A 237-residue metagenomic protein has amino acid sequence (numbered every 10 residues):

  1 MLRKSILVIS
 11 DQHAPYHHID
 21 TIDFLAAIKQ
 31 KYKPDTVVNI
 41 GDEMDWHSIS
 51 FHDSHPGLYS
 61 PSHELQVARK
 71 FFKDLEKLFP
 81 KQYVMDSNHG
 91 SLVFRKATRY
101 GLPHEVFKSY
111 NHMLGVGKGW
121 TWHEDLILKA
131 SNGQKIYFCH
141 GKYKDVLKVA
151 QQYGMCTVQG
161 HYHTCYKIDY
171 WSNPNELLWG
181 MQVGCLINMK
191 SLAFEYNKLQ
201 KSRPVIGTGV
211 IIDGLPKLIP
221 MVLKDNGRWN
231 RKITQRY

Functional and structural regions predicted by a protein language model:
M1-L7, I127-I136: Beta-strand-turn-beta hairpins that frame and shape the catalytic cleft of phosphate-ester-processing enzymes
S5, I9-V116: Core catalytic region of metal-dependent phosphoesterases/phosphodiesterases, especially metallo-beta-lactamase-like
V8, K31-Y32, I219-T234: Polar, enzyme-active/binding microenvironments
I19-D20, W120, F138-G141: Short gly/ser/thr-rich secondary-structure transition/capping motifs
Q82, G119-T121, I136, L178: Short, conserved active-site loop motifs that form the nucleotide-linked donor/cofactor pocket
Y83-H89, H123-L126, I219-L223: Acidic carboxylate-rich catalytic motifs and surrounding loops in phosphoryl-/glycosyl-chemistry enzymes
L114-S131: Short acidic low-complexity segments
G133-L223, T234: Conserved beta-sheet core of the metallophosphoesterase superfamily
